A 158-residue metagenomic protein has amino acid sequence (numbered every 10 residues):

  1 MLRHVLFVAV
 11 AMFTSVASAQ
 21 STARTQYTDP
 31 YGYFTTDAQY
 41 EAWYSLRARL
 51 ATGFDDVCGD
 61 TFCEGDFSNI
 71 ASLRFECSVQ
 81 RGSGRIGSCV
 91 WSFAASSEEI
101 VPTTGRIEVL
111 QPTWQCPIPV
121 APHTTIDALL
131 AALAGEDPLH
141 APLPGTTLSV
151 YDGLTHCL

Functional and structural regions predicted by a protein language model:
H4-F13: Sec-dependent N-terminal signal peptides
T14-S18: N-terminal signal peptide c-region/cleavage motif recognized by signal peptidases
Q20-S88: N-terminal secretory signal peptides
R81, F93-S97, I118-P122: A mature extracytoplasmic/lumenal domain signature
I86-C89, V109-Q111: Short, surface-exposed coil-to-beta transition loops
V101-T124: A short, surface-exposed beta-strand/turn
A121-L158: C-terminal partner/receptor-binding element of secreted or periplasmic proteins
